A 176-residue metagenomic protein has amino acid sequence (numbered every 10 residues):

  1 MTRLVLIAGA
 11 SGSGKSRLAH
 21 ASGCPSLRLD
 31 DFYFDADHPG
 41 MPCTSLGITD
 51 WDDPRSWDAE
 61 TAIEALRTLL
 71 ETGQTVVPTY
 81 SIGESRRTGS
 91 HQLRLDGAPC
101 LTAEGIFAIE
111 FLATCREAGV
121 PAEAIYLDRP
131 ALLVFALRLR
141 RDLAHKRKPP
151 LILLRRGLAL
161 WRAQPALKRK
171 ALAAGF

Functional and structural regions predicted by a protein language model:
I7: Hydrophobic anchor at the beta1->P-loop junction of P-loop NTPases
S11: The conserved Walker
K15: Conserved lysine of the Walker
L18: Hydrophobic positions on the alpha1 helix immediately C-terminal to the Walker A/P-loop
A21: Active-site signature of alpha/beta-hydrolase-fold catalytic machinery across serine- and Asp/Cys-nucleophile hydrolases
P25-R86: Conserved nucleotide-sensing/catalytic segment adjacent to the nucleotide-binding pocket in NTP-handling enzymes
G89-R147: ATP-dependent NMP and nucleoside kinases share a basic, alpha-helical "lid"
A144-F176: Small-molecule kinase domains that catalyze NTP-dependent phosphoryl transfer to phosphate-bearing small molecules
